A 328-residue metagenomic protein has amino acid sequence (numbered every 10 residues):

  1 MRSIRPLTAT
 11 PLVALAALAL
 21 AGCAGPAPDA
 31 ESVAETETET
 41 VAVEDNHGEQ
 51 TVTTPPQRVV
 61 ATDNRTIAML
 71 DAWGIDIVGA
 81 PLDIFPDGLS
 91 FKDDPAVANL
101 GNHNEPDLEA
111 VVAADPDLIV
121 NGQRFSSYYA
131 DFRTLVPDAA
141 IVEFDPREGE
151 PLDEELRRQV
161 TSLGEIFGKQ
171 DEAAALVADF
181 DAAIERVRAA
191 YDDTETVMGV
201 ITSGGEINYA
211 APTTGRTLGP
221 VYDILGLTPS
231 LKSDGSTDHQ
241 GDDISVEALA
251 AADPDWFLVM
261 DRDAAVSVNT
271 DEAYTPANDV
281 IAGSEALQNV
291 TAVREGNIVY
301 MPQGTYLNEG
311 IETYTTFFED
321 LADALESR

Functional and structural regions predicted by a protein language model:
R2-L15, A19-N64, D171-V200, D261-Y274 (+2 more regions): Bacterial Sec-exported substrate-binding components of ABC uptake systems
D45-H47, L100-D107, S236-I244: Short helix-initiation/N-cap motifs at beta->coil->alpha
E49, P137-G205, N297, G304-R328: Extracytoplasmic substrate-binding proteins
T53-P56, D63, I67, D71 (+13 more regions): Extracytoplasmic/secreted envelope proteins and their assembly/folding machinery, especially bacterial periplasmic
R58, D63-A110, L118, R124: A short, structured surface patch at a secondary-structure boundary
F85-G88, A211-Q240: Alpha-helical, coiled-coil/dimerization segments enriched in small aliphatic residues
D115-N121, L249, D253-L258: Proline-aspartate-enriched helix->loop->beta-strand connector
D255-R328: Structured C-terminal subdomain patch of bacterial secreted/periplasmic proteins
